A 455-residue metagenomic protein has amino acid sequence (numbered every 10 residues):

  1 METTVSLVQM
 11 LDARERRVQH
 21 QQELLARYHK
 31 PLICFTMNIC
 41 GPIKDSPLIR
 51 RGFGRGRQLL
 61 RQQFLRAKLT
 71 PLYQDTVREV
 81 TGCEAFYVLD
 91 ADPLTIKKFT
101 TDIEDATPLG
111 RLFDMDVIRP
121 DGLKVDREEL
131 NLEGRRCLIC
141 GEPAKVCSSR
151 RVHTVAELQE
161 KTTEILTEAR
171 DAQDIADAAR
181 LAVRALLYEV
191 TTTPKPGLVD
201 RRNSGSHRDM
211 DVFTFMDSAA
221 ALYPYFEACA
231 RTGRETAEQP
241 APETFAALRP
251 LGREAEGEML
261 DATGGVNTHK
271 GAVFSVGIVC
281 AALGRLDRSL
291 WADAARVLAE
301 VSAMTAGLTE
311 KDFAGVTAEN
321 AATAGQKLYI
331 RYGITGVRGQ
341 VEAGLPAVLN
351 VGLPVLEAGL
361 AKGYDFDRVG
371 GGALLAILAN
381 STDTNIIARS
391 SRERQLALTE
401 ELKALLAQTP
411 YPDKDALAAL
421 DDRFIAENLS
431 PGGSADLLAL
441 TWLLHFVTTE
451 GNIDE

Functional and structural regions predicted by a protein language model:
M1-A67, R78, T95-K98, D102-D171: Long, contiguous binding/interaction regions
L32-D92, M210-A237: Short, well-structured hydrophobic secondary-structure segments
F86-T101, I330-R338: A contiguous pocket-lining binding segment that forms or flanks enzyme active sites
E164-A241, F245, L283-D422, T449 (+1 more regions): Phosphate-rich cofactor/ligand-interacting catalytic cores and adjacent structured alpha/beta frameworks
A228-G284: Long, hydrophobic/aromatic-enriched structural stretches that serve as scaffold segments
G257-K270, A361-K362, D422-P431: A short glycine/serine-rich beta->alpha loop
S275, G371-L378, L437-L444: Short, structured motif recognition centered on aromatic/hydrophobic residues
A426, S430-I453: Short, amphipathic C-terminal "tail helix"
